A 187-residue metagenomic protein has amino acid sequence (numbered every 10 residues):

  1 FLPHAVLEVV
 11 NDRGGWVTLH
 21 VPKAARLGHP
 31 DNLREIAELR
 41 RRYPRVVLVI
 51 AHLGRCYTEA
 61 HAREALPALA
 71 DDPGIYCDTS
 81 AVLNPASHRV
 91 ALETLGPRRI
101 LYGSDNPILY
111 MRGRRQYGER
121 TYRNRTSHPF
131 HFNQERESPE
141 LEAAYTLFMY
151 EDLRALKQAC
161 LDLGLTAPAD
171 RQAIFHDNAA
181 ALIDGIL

Functional and structural regions predicted by a protein language model:
F1-E64: Divalent metal-binding pocket/active-site signature
L53-L187: H/E-rich (His + Asp/Glu) clusters that bind or coordinate divalent metals
